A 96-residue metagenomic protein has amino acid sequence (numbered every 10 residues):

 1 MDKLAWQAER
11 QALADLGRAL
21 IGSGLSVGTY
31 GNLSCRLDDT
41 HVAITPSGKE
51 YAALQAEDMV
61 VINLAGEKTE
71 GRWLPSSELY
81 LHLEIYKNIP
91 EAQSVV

Functional and structural regions predicted by a protein language model:
L4-A92: An anion-binding catalytic pocket shared by soluble metabolic enzymes
